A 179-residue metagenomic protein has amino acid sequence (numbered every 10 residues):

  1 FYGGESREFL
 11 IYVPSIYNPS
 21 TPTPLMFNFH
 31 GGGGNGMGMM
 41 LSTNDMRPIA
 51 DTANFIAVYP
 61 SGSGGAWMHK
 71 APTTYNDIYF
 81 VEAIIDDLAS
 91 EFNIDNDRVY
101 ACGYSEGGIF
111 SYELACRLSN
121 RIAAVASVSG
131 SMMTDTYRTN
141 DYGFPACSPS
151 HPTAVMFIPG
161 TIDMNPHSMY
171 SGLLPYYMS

Functional and structural regions predicted by a protein language model:
F1-P19: N-terminal cap/lid segment of alpha/beta-hydrolase-fold proteins
S15-T21, M68-E106, C116-I122: Gly/Ser-rich "nucleophile elbow"/oxyanion-hole loop immediately N-terminal to the catalytic nucleophile in hydrolases
Y17, G31-N35, G62-W67, S105-I109 (+2 more regions): Solvent-exposed loop/turn segments at secondary-structure junctions within structured extracellular/periplasmic domains
T21-G32: Short beta-strand element of the alpha/beta-hydrolase
M26-N28, A57, V155: Hydrophobic beta-strand anchors of alpha/beta hydrolase catalytic cores
G32-D87: Active-site machinery of serine-nucleophile hydrolases
F110-L114: Hydrolases whose catalytic domains are alpha/beta-hydrolase-1, hotdog thioesterase, or metallo-beta-lactamase-like
A123-A124, S129-S179: The feature captures the conserved acid-bearing segment of alpha/beta-hydrolase catalytic domains
